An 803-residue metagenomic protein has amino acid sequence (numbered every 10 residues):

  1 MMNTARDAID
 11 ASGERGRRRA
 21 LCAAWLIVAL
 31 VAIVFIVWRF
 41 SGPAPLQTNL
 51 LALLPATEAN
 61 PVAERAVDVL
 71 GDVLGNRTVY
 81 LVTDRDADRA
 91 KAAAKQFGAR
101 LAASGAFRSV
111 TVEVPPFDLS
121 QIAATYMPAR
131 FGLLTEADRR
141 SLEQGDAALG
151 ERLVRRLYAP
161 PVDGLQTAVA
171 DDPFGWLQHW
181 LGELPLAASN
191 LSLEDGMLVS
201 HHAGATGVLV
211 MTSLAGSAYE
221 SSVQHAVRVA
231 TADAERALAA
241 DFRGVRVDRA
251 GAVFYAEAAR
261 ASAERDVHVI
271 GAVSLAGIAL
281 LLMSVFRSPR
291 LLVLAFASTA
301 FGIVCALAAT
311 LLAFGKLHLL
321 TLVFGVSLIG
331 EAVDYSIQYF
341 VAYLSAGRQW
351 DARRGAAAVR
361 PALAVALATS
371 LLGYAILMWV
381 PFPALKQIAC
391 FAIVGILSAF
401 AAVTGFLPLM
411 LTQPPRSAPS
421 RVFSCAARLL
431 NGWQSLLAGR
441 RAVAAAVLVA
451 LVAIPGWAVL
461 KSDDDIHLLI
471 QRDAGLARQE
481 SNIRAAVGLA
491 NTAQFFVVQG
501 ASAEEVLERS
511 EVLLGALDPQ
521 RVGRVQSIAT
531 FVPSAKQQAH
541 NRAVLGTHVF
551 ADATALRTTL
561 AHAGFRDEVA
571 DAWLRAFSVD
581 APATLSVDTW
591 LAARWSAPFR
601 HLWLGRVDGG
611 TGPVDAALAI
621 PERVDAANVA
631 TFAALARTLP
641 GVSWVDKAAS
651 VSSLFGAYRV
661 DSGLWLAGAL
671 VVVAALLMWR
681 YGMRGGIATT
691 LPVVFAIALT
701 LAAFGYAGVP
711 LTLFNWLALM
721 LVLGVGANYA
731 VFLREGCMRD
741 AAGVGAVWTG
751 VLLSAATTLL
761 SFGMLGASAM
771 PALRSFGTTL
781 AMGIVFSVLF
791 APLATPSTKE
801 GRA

Functional and structural regions predicted by a protein language model:
M2-T48, P408-L409, Q413, S417-I466: Signature of alpha-helical transmembrane segments and their immediate interfacial
W38-R85, L186-L198, S435-A438, V443-A444 (+2 more regions): Solvent-exposed, non-transmembrane loop/terminal regulatory segments of multi-pass membrane proteins
T57-P61, P115-S213, A258, I528-D615: Extracytoplasmic
D163-S284, S288-P289, V579-A674, M678: Extracytoplasmic
L291-Q338, G685-F732, G763: Hydrophobic transmembrane alpha-helices and their membrane-interface caps in long multi-pass transport proteins
F296, R348-V380, R739-S768: Pore- and gate-forming transmembrane helices of large, multi-pass membrane proteins
L312, L322, L328-L344, R360 (+5 more regions): Transmembrane alpha-helices and their membrane-interface boundaries in multi-pass membrane transporters and channels
R441-T559: Juxtamembrane segments of multi-pass membrane proteins
